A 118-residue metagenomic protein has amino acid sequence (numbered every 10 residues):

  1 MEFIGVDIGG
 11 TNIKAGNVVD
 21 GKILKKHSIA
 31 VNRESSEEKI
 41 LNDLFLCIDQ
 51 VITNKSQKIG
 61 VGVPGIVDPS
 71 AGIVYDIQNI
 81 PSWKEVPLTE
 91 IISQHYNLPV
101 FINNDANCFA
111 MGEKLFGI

Functional and structural regions predicted by a protein language model:
M1, V6, K26, K58-G62 (+1 more regions): Generic secretory/membrane-interface signal
E2-K39, V74: Short glycine-rich, Thr/Ser-proximal phosphate-binding strand/loop in the N-terminal lobe of ATP-dependent enzymes
T11, T53, T89-I92: Residue-identity detector for threonine
V18-I23, V51-Q57, Y96-L98: Short glycine/proline-enriched coil/turn segments at helix->beta-strand junctions
E37-F45, K58-I59, D68-I118: Glycine-rich phosphate-binding loop and adjoining helix at the ATP-binding site of ATP-dependent phosphoryl-transfer
D43-T53: Conserved active-site "lid/cap" helical segment
P64-I66: Short glycine-rich anion-binding loops that position phosphate/pyrophosphate groups of nucleotides and phosphorylated
